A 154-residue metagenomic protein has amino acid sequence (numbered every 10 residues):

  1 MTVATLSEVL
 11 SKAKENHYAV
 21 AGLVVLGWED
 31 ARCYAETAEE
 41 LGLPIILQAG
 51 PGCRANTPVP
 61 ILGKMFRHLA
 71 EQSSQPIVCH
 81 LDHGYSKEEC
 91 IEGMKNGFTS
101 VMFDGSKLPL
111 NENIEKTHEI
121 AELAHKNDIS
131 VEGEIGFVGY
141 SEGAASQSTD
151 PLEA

Functional and structural regions predicted by a protein language model:
M1-A21: N-terminal amphipathic alpha-helix/helix-capping segment at the start of soluble metabolic enzymes
V3, E29-C33, A55-G63, H83-E92 (+1 more regions): Active-site-adjacent beta->alpha loops and helix N-cap segments on the catalytic face of soluble alpha/beta enzymes
S7-E8, D30, C53-N96, I135-E142: N-terminal active-site wall of soluble small-molecule enzyme domains
A19-V24, I45-A49, I77-H83, V101-F103 (+1 more regions): Hydrophobic faces of well-ordered beta-strands that scaffold small-molecule active sites in alpha/beta enzyme cores
G22-A38: N-terminal glycine-rich phosphate/pyrophosphate-binding loops that anchor nucleotide-derived ligands and cofactors
L41-L43, K95-V101: Glycine-enriched alpha-helix->loop->beta-strand junction motifs that scaffold or abut catalytic
K107-E115, F137-A154: Active-site glycine- and acidic-residue-rich loops that bind and position anionic ligands or nucleotide-like cofactors
